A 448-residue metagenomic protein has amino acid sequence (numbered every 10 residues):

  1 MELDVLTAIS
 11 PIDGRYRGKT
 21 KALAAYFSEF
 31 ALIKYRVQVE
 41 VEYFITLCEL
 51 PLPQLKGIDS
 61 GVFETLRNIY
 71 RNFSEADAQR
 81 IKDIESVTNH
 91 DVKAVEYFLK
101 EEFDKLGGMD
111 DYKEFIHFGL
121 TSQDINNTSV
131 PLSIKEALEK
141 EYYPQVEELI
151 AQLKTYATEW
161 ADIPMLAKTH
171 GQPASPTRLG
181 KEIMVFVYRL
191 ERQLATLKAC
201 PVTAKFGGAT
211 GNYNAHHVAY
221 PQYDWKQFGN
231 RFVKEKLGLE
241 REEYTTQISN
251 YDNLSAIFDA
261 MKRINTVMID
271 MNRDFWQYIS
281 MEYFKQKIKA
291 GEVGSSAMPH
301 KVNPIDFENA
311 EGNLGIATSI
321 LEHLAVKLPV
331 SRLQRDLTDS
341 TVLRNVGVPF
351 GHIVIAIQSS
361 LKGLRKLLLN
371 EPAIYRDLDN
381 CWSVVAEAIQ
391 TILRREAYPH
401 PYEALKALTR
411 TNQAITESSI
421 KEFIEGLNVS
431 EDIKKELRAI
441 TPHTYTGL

Functional and structural regions predicted by a protein language model:
E2-E29, E64-R71, V293-L448: Catalytic-core signal marking the mid-to-C-terminal active-site face
E2-Y213, Y220-F232, G294, F307-N309 (+4 more regions): A helix-coil-helix interface module used to build multimeric assemblies and to scaffold catalytic/cofactor sites
E42-T46, F98, E102, A137 (+15 more regions): Generic, well-ordered alpha-helical scaffold segments in large soluble proteins
D104-D110, K198-P201, S280-Y283, T318-E322 (+1 more regions): Proline-centered turn/helix-capping motifs that create local helix->coil transitions or kinks
K135-Y143, E147-I150, K154, M184-V187 (+6 more regions): Short amphipathic alpha-helical segments with heptad-repeat character
T158-A161, V202, W276, Y283 (+3 more regions): Alpha-helical coiled-coil oligomerization motifs
Q193, E240-E242, T246-R332: Glycine-rich anion/phosphate-binding loop at the beta-strand->alpha-helix junction
Y223-Q247, Y251: Active-site-adjacent "gating/activation" loops or surface patches in catalytic cores
